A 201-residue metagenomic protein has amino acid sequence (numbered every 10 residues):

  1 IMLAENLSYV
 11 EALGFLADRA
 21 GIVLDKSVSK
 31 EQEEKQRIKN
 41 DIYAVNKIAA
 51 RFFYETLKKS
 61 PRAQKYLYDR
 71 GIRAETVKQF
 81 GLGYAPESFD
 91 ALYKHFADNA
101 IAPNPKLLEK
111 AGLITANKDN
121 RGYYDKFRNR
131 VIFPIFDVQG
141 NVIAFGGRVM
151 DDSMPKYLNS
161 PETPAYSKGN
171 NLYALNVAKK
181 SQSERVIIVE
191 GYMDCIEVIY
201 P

Functional and structural regions predicted by a protein language model:
I1-K106, K110, S160: Non-catalytic accessory segments of DNA primases and related replication-initiation nucleases
E31-A49, S88-P201: Phosphate-handling DNA/RNA-contact segment within nucleic-acid enzymes
